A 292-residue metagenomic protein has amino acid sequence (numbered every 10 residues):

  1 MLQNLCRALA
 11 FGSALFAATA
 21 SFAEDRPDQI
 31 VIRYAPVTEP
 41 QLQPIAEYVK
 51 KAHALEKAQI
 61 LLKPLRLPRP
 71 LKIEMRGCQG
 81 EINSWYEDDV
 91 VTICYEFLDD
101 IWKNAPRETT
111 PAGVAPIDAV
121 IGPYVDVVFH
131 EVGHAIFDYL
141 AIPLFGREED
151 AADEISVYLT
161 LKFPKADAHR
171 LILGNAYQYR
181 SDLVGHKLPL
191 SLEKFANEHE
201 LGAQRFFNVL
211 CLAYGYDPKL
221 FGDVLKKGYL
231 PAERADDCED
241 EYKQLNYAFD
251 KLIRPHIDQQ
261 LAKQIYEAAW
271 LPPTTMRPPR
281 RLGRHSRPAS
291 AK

Functional and structural regions predicted by a protein language model:
M1-L9: Bacterial N-terminal signal peptides that target proteins for export
E24-V31, E39, S191-K292: Pan-zinc metallopeptidase signature
D25-A46, I136-D138: Acidic/histidine-rich, surface-exposed loop or edge segments in extracytoplasmic proteins
I45-P70: Zn2+-dependent metallopeptidase catalytic core
M75-R107: Catalytic zinc-binding patch centered on the HExxH motif and its immediate surroundings that defines zinc-dependent
I117-I136: Short alpha-helix carrying the canonical HExxH Zn2+-binding catalytic motif
F145-P164: An active-site-proximal "capping" alpha-helix that borders the catalytic cofactor pocket
